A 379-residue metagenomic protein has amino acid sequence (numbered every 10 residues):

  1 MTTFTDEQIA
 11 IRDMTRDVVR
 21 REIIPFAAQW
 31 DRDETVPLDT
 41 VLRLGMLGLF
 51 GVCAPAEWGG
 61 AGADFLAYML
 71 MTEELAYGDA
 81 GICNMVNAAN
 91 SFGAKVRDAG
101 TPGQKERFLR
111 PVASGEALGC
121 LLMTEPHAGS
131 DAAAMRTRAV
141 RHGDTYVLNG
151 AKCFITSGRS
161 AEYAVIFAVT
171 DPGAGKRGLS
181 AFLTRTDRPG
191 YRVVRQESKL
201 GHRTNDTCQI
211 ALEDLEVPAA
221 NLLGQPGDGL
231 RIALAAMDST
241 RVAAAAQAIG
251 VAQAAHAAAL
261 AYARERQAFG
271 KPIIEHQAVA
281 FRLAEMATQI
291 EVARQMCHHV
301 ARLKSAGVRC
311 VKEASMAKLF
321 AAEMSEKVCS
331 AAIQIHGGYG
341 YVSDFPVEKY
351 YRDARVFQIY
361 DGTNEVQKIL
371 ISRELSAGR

Functional and structural regions predicted by a protein language model:
M1-C83, N87, A99-Q104, P111-E116 (+4 more regions): Alpha-helical interface subdomain recognition
G48, T72-A76, A168, T184-P189 (+1 more regions): Short Ser/Thr-interspersed hydrophobic loop/turn segments at strand-loop and sheet-helix junctions that line or gate
V86, V112, H127-S130, F154-S157 (+2 more regions): Short Gly/Pro-enriched turn/cap motifs at secondary-structure boundaries
G115-M123: A short, Trp-centered hydrophobic/proline-enriched beta-strand micro-motif
C120, A134-R138, Y163-F167, A181-L183 (+1 more regions): Conserved hydrophobic/aromatic beta-strand scaffold that supports enzyme active sites
S130-D131, Y146: Hydrophobic, small-residue-rich alpha-helical packing segments that form membrane-like cores
A134, D187-P218: Flexible, small-/acidic-enriched active-site or ligand-binding loops
T145, N149-V193: A short core secondary-structure module
